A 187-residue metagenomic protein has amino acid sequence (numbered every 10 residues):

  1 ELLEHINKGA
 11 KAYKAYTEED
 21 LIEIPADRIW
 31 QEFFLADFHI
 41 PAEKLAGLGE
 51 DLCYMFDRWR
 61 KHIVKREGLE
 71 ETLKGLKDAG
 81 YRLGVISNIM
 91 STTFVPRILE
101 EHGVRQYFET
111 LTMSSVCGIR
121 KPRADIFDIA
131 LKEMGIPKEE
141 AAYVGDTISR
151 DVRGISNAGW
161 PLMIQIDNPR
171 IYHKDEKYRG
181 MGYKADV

Functional and structural regions predicted by a protein language model:
E1-C53: A metal-dependent, Asp-based hydrolase signature
L2-H5, P41-A46, E67-E70, I98-G103 (+1 more regions): Short hydrophobic/aromatic-rich motifs at helix boundaries and adjacent loops
T17, R58-R60, R82-L83, S114 (+1 more regions): Short, contiguous strand/loop micro-motifs
E19, E23, H62, N88 (+1 more regions): Alpha-helix initiation/capping motif
L21-R28, A42-G47, C53-L83: Short, acidic loop-to-helix structural element flanking the phosphoryl-transfer center in phosphate-processing enzymes
F33-H39, W59-K65, L76, T92-F94 (+1 more regions): Short acidic/polar alpha-helix capping motifs at helix-coil junctions
E70, K74-K77, I86, M90-V187: Asp-based, Mg2+/Mn2+-dependent phosphohydrolase catalytic module
